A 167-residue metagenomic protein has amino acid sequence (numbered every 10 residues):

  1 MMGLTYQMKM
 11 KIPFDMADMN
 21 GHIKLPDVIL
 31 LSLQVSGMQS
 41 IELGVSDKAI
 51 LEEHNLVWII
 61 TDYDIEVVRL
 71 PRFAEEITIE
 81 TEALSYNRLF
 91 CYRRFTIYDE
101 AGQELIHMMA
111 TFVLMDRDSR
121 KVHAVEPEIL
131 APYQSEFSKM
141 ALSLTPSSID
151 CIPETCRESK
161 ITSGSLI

Functional and structural regions predicted by a protein language model:
M1-I60, H107, M115-I167: Hot-dog-fold acyl-thioester-processing enzymes
Y6-M10, Y63, I79, R93 (+1 more regions): Hydrophobic residues positioned within well-ordered beta-strands of beta-sheet architectures
F14, F95-T96, F112: Generic short beta-strand
D64-E100: Hydrophobic beta-sheet segments that form the core/acyl-binding groove of ACP/CoA-dependent acyl-chain-processing
S85, F112-L114: Generic secondary-structure microfeatures
G102-E104: Residue-level signal for glycine
